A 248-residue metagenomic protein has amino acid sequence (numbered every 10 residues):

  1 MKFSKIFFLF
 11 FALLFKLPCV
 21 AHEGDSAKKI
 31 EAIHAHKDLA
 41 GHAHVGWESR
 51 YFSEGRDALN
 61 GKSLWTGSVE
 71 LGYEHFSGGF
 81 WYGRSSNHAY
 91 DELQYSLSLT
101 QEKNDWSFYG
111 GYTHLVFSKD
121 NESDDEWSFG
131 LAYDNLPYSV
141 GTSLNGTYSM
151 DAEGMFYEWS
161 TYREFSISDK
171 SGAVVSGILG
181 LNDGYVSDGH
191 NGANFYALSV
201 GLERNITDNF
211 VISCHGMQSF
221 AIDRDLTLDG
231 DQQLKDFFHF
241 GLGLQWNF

Functional and structural regions predicted by a protein language model:
M1-A40: Cleavable N-terminal export/targeting peptides
L17, I30-H34, Y51, Y73-H75 (+5 more regions): Outer-membrane beta-barrel proteins
H34-S49, G78, F238, W246: Transmembrane beta-strand segments of Gram-negative outer membrane beta-barrel proteins
G41, E74-F80, N104-G110, L136-L144 (+2 more regions): Repeated loop/turn-to-beta-strand initiation elements of outer-membrane beta-barrel proteins
V45-W47, G67-Y73, Y95-Q101, Y112 (+7 more regions): Residues on the lipid-exposed face of transmembrane beta-strands in outer-membrane beta-barrel proteins
S53-K62, R84-L93, L115-D125, T147-E158 (+2 more regions): Solvent-exposed loop/turn segments connecting transmembrane beta-strands in outer-membrane beta-barrel proteins
D124-A193, G201-R204: Detector for outer-membrane/organellar transmembrane beta-barrel domains, recognizing the amphipathic beta-strand
R204, V211, L234-F248: Outer-membrane beta-barrel "beta-signal"
